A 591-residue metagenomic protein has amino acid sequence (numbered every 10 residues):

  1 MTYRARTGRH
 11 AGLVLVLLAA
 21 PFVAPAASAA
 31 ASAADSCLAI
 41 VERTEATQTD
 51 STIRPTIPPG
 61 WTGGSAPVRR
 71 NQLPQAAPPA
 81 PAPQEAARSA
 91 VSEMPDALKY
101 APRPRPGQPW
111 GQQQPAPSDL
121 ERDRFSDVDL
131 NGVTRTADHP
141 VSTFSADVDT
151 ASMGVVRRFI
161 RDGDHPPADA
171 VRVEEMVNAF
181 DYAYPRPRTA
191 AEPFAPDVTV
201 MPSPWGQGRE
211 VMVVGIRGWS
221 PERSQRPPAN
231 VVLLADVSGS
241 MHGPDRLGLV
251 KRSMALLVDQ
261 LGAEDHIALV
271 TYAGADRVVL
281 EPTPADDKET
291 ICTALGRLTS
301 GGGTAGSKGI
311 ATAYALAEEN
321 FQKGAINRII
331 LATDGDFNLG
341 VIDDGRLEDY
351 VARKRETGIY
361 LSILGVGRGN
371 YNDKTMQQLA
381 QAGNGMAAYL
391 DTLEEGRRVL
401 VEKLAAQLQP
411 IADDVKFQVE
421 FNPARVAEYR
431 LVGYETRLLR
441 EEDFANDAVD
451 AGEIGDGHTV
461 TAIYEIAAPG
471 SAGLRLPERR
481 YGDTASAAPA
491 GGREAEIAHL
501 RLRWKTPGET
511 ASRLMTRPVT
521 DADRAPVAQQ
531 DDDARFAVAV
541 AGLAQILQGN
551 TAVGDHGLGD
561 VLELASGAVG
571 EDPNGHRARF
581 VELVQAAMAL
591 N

Functional and structural regions predicted by a protein language model:
M1-A34: Sec-dependent N-terminal signal peptides
P21, A29-E45, D50, R54-P58 (+3 more regions): Subset of Sec-pathway N-terminal targeting signals
A34, I40, F194-V415, E442 (+3 more regions): Exposed acidic/Ser/Thr-rich ligand/metal-binding surfaces
P55-I57, G64, P79, P83-R103 (+6 more regions): Long, acidic serine/threonine- and proline-rich intrinsically disordered regions
D123-R124, L257, L261, D265 (+3 more regions): Secretory-pathway-linked proteins and extracytosolic
S145, A195, V211-V213, V232 (+3 more regions): Beta-strand secondary-structure signal
A179-A190, V426-R440: Surface patches in mature domains of proteins
Q407, I411-D414, V419-Y429: Extracytoplasmic assembly/pore-lining segments of large envelope/extracellular complexes
